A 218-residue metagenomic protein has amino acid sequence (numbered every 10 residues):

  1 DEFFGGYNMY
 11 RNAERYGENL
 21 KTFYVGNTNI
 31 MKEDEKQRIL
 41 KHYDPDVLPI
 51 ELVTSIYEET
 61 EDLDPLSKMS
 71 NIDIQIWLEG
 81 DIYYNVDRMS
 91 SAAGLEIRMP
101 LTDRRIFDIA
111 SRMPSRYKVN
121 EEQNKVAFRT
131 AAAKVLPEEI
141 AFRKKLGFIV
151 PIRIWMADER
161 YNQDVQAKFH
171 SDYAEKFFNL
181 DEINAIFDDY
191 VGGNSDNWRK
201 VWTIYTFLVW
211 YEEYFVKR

Functional and structural regions predicted by a protein language model:
D1-Y10: Cytosolic, low-complexity regulatory segments enriched in Ser/Pro/Gly with interspersed Lys/Arg in eukaryotic signaling
R11-R218: Adenosyl-5′-phosphate
